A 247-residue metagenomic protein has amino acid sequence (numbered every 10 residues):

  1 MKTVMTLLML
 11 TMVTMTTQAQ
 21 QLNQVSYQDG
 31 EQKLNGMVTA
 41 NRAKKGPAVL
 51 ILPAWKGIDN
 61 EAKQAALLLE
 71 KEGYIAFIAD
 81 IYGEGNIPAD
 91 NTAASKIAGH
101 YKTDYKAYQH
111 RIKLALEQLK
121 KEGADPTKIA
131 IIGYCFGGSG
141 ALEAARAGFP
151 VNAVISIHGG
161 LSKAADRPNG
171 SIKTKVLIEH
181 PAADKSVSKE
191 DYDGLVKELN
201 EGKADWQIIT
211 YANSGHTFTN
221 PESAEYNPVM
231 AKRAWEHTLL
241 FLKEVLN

Functional and structural regions predicted by a protein language model:
M1-Q21: Bacterial Sec-dependent N-terminal signal peptides
Q24-E122, T217, E222: Serine-hydrolase catalytic machinery in alpha/beta-hydrolase-like enzymes
A65, S188-E198: Short alpha-helix in the alpha/beta-hydrolase fold that links the catalytic acid
K113-I172: Primarily recognizes the serine-hydrolase "nucleophile elbow" in alpha/beta-hydrolase and SGNH/GDSL folds
S171-V176, G202-A204: Short, proline-enriched alpha-helix->beta-strand connector loops that line the catalytic pocket of alpha/beta-hydrolase
I178-H180: Short beta-strand/loop motif that positions the catalytic acidic residue of the alpha/beta-hydrolase fold
A183-V187: Acidic catalytic loop of the alpha/beta-hydrolase fold
N200-N247: C-terminal catalytic histidine-bearing segment of alpha/beta-hydrolase fold enzymes
